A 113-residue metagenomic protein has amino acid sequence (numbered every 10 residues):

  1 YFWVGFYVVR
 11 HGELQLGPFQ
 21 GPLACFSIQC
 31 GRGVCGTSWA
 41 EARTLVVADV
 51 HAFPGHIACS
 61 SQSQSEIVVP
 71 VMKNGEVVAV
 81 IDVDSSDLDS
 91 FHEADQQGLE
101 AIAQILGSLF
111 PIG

Functional and structural regions predicted by a protein language model:
Y1-Q15, G113: Helix-loop-beta substructure at the N-terminus of cytosolic sensory domains that couple signal/ligand detection
W3, V68, V80: Short hydrophobic/aromatic beta-strand element in the GNAT-like acyltransferase core that lines or flanks the acyl-donor
V9-S61: Regulatory sensory and allosteric helical modules in signal-transduction proteins and certain transcription factors
V47-A48, K73, L106, F110: Hydrophobic, well-ordered secondary-structure segments that either form specific early membrane-associated helices used
V50-H51, D84-S86: Anionic group-transfer/hydrolysis microenvironments
S65-M72: A short, aliphatic-rich beta-strand micro-motif
M72-S85: Sensory-domain boundary capping and coupling elements
S85-G113: Juxtadomain coupling helices with adjacent low-complexity linkers
